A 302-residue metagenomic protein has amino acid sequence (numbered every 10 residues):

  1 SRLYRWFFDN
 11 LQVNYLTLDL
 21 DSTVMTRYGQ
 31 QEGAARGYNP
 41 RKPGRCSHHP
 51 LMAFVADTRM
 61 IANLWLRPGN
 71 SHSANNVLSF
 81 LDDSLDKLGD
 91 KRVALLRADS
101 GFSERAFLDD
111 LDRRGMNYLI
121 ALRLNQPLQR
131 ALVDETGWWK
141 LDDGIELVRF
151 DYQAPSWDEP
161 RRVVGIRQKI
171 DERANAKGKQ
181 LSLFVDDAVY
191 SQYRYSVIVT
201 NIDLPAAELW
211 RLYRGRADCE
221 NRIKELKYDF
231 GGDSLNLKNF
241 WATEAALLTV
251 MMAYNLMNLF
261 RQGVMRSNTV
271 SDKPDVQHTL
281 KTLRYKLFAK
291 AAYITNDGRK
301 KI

Functional and structural regions predicted by a protein language model:
S1-M52: Active-site-proximal, Lys/Arg-enriched surface segment that forms a nucleic-acid-binding/basic interface patch
N14-M25, R59, V93-S103, Y118 (+4 more regions): Short, conserved catalytic/metal-binding motifs centered on acidic residues
V24, A206-F240, A245, T249 (+1 more regions): Short amphipathic alpha-helical "interface-anchor" segments enriched in bulky aromatics
Y28-A34, A62-L66, N76, R105-R113 (+1 more regions): Short acidic, glycine/serine/threonine-rich loops at helix termini
P40-K91, R194: Electropositive, glycine- and tryptophan-enriched low-complexity nucleic-acid-binding patches
P68-P127: Domain-level cores of phosphate- or acyl-group-handling catalytic modules
N117-Y228: An anionic, glycine-rich sequence signature occurring as long contiguous blocks
L256-I302: A short, flexible helix-boundary coil/loop motif
